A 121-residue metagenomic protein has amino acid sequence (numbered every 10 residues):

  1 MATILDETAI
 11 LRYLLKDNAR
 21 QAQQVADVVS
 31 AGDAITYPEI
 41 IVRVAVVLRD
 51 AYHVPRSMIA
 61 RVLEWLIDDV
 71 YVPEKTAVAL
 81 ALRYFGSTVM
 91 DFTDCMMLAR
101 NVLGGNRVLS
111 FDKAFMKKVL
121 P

Functional and structural regions predicted by a protein language model:
M1, A31-A34, D69, L103-R107: Short active-site oxyanion
M1-T36, A51-M58, K118: Short, well-structured N-terminal submotif of metal-dependent ribonuclease cores
A9-I10, I40, A77, M96-M97 (+1 more regions): Alpha-helix capping/helix-boundary segments
R43-I67: Active-site-proximal, substrate-binding regions of enzyme catalytic domains and RNA-binding/basic surfaces
A60-S87: Acidic catalytic patch
D91-R107: Acidic, metal-associated active-site segment
G104-V119: C-terminal binding/interaction regions
